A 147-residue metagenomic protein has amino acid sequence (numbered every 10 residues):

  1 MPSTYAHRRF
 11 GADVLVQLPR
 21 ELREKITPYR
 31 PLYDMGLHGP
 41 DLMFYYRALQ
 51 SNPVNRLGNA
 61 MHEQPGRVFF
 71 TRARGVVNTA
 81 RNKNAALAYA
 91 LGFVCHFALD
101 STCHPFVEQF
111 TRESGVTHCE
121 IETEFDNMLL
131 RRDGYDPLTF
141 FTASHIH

Functional and structural regions predicted by a protein language model:
M1-A88, F106-H145: N-terminal, motif-rich segments that launch catalysis or mediate targeting to/interaction with membranes, typified by
Y89, F93: Short alpha-helical catalytic segment bearing the HExxH-like zincin motif of zinc-dependent metalloproteases
C95, L99: Short active-site segment of divalent metal-dependent hydrolases/proteases that encodes the spacing between
